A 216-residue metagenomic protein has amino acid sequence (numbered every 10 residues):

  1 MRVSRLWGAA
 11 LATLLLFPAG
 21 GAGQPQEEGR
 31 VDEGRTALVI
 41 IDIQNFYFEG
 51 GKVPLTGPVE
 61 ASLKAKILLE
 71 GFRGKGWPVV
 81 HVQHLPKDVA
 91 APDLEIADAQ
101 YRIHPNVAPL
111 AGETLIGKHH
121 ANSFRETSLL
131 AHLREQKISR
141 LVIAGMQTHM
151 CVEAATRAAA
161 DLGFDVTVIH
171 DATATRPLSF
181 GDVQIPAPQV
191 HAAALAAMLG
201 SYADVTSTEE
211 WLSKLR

Functional and structural regions predicted by a protein language model:
M1-A9: Bacterial N-terminal signal peptides that target proteins for export
G8-P18: Bacterial N-terminal signal peptides
A22-A37, L63-K75, K87, P92-R216: Active-site-adjacent betaalpha module
R30-Y47, K52: Mature N-terminal segment immediately following signal peptide/propeptide cleavage in secreted/periplasmic
V39-I40, H81-V82, I169: Generic enzyme active-site microenvironment
N45-F46, V79, H84-D88: Short active-site-proximal "capping" loops at secondary-structure junctions
F48-P58, D182-Q184: Acidic/histidine-rich helix-loop elements that form or flank divalent-metal/phosphate-binding sites at the catalytic
